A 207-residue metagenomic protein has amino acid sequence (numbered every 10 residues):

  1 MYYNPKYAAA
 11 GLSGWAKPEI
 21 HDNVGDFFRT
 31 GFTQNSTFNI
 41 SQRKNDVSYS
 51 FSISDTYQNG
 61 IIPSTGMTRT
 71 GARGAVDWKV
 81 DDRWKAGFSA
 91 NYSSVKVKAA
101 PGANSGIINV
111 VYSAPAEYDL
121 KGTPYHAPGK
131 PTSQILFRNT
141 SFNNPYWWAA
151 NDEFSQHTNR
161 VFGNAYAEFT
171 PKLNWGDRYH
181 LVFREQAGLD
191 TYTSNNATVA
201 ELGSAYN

Functional and structural regions predicted by a protein language model:
M1-P63, P101-N104, W148-S155, Y166-T170: Residues embedded in well-ordered regular secondary structure
M1-Y2, S93-I135: A surface-exposed, glycine/aromatic-enriched loop/edge motif typical of exported proteins
Q34-F38, T70-G74, V161-A165: Hydrophobic, lipid-facing positions within transmembrane beta-strands of outer-membrane proteins
R43-D46, R83-K85, K172-L181: Short loop/turn motifs that connect adjacent beta-strands in outer-membrane beta-barrel proteins
Y49-F51, A86-F88, L181-E185: Transmembrane beta-strands of outer-membrane beta-barrel proteins
I61-R69, D77, N91-A103, N159-R160 (+1 more regions): Small-side-chain secondary-structure face that scaffolds active or pore-lining regions
K130-N159, Q186: Transmembrane beta-strand segments of outer-membrane beta-barrel domains in Gram-negative and organellar OMPs
